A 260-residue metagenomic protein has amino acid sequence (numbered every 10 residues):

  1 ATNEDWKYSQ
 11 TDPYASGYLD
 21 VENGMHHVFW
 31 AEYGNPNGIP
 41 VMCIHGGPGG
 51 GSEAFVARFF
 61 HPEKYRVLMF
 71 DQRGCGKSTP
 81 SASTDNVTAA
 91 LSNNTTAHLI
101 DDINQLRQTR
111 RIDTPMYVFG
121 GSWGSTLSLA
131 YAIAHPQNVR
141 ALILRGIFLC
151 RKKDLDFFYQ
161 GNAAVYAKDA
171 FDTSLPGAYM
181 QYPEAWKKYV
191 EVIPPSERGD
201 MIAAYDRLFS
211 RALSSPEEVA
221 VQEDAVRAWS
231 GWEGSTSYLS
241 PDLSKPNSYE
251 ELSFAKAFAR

Functional and structural regions predicted by a protein language model:
N3-V28, E32: N-terminal cap/lid segment of alpha/beta-hydrolase-fold proteins
V21-T84: Conserved HGGG/HGGXW glycine-rich cap/lid loop of the alpha/beta-hydrolase fold
A82-L99, K153-G161: Catalytic nucleophile-loop/oxyanion-hole region of alpha/beta-hydrolase and closely related hydrolase-like folds
A97-M116: Conserved acidic catalytic loop of the alpha/beta-hydrolase fold
V118-G120, R145: Short beta-strand immediately N-terminal to the catalytic nucleophile in serine-hydrolase-like folds
S125-P136, L142: Short glycine-enriched nucleophile-adjacent loop and the immediately C-terminal alpha-helix near the catalytic center
Q137-Y205: A catalytic-pocket lid/entrance helix-loop region that shapes and gates access to the active site across common
E218-R260: Alpha/beta-hydrolase fold catalytic core
